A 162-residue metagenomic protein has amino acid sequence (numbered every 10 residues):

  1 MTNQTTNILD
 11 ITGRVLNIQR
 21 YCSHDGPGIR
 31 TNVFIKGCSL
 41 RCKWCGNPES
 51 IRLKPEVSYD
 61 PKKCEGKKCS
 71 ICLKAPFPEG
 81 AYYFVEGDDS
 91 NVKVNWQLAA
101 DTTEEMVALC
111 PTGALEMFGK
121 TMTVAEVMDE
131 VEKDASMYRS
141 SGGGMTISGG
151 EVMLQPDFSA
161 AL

Functional and structural regions predicted by a protein language model:
M1-C72, Y83-S90, T112: Flexible, acidic/Gly-rich N-terminal and inter-domain linker regions that tether and position cofactor-handling modules
I51-L162: Conserved Radical SAM active-site core
